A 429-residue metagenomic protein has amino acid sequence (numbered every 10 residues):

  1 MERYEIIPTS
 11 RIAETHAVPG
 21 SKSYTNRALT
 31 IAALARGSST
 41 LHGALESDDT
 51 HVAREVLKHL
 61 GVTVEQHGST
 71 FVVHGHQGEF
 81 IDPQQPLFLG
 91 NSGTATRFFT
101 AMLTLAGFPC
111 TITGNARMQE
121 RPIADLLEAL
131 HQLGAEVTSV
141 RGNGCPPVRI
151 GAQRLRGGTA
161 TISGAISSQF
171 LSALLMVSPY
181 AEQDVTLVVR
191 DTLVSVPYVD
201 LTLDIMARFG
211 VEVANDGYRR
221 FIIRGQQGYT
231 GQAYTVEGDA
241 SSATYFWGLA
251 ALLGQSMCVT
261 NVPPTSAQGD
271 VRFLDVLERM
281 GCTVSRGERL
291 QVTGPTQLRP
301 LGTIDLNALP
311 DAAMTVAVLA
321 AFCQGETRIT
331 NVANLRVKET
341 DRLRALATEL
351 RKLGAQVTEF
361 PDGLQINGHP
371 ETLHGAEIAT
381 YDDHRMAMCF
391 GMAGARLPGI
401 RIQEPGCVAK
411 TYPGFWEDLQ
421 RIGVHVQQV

Functional and structural regions predicted by a protein language model:
M1-V429: Short, structured segments at the rim of ligand-binding sites
